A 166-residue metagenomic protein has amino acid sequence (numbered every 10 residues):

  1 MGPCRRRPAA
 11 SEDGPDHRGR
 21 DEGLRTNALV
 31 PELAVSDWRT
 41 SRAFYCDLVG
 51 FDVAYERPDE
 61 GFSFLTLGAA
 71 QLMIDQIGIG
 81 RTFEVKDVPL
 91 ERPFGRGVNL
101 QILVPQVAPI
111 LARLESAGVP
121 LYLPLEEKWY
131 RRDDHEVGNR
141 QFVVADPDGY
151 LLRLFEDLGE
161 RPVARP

Functional and structural regions predicted by a protein language model:
D13-V30, D52-P105, L111-A145, F155-P166: Vicinal oxygen chelate
A34-D37: Conserved beta-strand-loop-alpha-helix junction that forms the acyl-donor binding cleft
S41-C46, L114, G149: Conserved active-site tyrosine of GNAT-family acetyltransferases
